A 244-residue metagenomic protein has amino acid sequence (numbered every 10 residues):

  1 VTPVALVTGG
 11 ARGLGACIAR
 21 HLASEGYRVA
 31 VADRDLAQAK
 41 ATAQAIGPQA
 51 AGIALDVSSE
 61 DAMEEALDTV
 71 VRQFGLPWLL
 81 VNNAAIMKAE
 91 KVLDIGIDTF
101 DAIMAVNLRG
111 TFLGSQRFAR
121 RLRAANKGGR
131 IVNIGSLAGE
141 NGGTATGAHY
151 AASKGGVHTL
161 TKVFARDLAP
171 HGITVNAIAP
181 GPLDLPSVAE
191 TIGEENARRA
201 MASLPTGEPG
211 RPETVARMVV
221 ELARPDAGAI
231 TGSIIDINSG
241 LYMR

Functional and structural regions predicted by a protein language model:
K91-V92, G96-M104, V188, A200: Substrate-binding pocket helix/loop in short-chain dehydrogenase/reductase
S115, S153, T161: Active-site helix of classical SDR
R120, R166-D167, G228: Alpha-helical segment proximal to the catalytic Tyr-Lys
S136: Residue(s) in the substrate-gating loop at a strand-loop-helix junction that position the organic substrate next
N141, T231-R244: Short C-terminal tail/terminal secondary-structure segment of NAD(P)H-dependent dehydrogenase/reductase domains
H158-T159, A177, R199-I230, I237-S239: C-terminal helical subdomain
A169, T174, I230-G232: Short, small/polar-rich loop/turn modules that mediate ligand/substrate recognition or access, typified
